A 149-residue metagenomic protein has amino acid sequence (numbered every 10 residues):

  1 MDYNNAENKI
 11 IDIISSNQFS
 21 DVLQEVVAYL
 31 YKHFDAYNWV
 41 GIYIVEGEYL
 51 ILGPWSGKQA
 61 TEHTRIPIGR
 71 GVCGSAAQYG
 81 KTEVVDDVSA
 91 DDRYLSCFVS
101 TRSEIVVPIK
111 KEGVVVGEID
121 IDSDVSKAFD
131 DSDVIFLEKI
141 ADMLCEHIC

Functional and structural regions predicted by a protein language model:
M1-W55, A60: Intrinsically disordered, low-complexity terminal regulatory regions
I11, S123-C149: Juxtadomain coupling helices with adjacent low-complexity linkers
F34, S96-T101: Short loop/turn motifs at secondary-structure junctions and domain boundaries
W39, V106, E118: Short hydrophobic/aromatic beta-strand element in the GNAT-like acyltransferase core that lines or flanks the acyl-donor
I44-L50, P54-S96: Regulatory sensory and allosteric helical modules in signal-transduction proteins and certain transcription factors
S103-K110: A short, aliphatic-rich beta-strand micro-motif
K110-S123: Sensory-domain boundary capping and coupling elements
